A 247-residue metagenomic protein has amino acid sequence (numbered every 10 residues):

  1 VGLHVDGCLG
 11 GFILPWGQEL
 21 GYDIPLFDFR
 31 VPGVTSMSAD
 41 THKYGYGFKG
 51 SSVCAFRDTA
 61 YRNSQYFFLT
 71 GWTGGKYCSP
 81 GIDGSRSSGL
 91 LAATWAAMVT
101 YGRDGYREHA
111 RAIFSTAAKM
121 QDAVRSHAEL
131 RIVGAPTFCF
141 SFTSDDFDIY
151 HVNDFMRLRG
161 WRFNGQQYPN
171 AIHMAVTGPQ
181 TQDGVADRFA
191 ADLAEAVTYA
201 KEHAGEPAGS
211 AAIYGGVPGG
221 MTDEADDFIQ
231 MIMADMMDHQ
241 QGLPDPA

Functional and structural regions predicted by a protein language model:
V1: A short helix->loop->beta-strand "cap" motif at the edges of active sites that frequently abuts
D6: Glycine-centered flexible beta-alpha turn that most often forms the glycine-rich phosphate-binding loop
L9: Mid-domain, small-residue-enriched loop/turn segments at the edges of structured enzyme/sensor domains
F12, W16-F138, F142-F147, G220-E224: Active-site C-terminal subdomain of aminotransferase-like
R107, A117, S126-H127, P136-T137 (+1 more regions): Non-catalytic terminal extensions of PLP-dependent enzymes
